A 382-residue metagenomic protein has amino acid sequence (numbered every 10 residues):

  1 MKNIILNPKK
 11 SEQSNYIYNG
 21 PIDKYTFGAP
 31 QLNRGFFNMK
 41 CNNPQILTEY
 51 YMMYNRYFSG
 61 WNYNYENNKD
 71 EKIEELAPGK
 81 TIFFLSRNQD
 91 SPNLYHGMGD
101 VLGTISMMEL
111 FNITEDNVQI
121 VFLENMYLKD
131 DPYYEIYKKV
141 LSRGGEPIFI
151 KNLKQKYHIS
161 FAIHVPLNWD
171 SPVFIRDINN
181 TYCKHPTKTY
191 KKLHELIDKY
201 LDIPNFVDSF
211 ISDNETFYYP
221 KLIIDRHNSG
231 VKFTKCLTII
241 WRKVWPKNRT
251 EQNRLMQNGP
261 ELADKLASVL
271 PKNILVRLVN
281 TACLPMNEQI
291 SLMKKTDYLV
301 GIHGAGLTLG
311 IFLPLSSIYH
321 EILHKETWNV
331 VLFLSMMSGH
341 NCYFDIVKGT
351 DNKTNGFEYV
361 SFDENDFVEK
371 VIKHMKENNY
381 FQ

Functional and structural regions predicted by a protein language model:
M1-Q382: The feature primarily captures lumenal catalytic ectodomains of type II secretory-pathway glycosyltransferases
